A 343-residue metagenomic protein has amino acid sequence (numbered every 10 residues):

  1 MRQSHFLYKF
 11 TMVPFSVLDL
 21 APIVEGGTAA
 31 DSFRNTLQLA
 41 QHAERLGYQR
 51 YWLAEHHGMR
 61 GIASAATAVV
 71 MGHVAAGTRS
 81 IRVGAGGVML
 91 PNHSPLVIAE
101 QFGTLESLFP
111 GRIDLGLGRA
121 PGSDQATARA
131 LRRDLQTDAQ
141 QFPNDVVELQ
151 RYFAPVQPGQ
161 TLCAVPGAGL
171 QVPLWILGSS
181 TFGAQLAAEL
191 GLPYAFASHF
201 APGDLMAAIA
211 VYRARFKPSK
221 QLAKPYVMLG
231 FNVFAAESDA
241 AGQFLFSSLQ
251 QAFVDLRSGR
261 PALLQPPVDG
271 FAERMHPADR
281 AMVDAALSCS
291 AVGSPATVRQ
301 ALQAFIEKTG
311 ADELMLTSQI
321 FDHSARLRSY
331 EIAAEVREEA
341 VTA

Functional and structural regions predicted by a protein language model:
R2-T78: N-terminal beta1-alpha1-beta2 module of alpha/beta enzyme domains
Y8, R129, L135-C163, D204-A311 (+1 more regions): An alpha-helical appendage that flanks or caps ligand/catalytic pockets
P14-A29, P91-A154, Y194, P202: Flexible, glycine-rich active-site loops centered on histidine and acidic residues that chelate a metal or position
F15, A43, G47, E55 (+6 more regions): Conserved, mostly hydrophobic/aromatic
F15-D19, Y51-L53, V83-A85, I113-L117 (+4 more regions): Hydrophobic faces of well-ordered beta-strands that scaffold small-molecule active sites in alpha/beta enzyme cores
D19-R34, V88-L96, A168-G178, A286-P295: Active-site mouth loops of central-metabolism enzymes
M71-R79, E106-R112, A188-E189, R213-L222 (+1 more regions): Acidic (Asp/Glu)-rich catalytic clusters
F182-G203, A208-I209: A conserved active-site cap/scaffold subdomain adjacent to cofactor or substrate pockets
